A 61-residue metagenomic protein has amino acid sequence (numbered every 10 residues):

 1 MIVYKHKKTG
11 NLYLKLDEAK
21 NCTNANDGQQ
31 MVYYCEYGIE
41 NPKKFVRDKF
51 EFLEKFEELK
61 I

Functional and structural regions predicted by a protein language model:
M1-K7: Short coil-to-beta transition motif at edge beta-strands of beta-rich domains
Y4, Y33-Y37, F56: Short beta-strand element of the conserved SAM-dependent methyltransferase core
K8-G10, E40: Glycine-centered tight beta-turn/hairpin loop motif at sheet-sheet or coil-to-beta transitions
E18-V46: Basic/aromatic-rich interaction segments and small domains that mediate binding to polyanionic partners
E40-I61: Intrinsically disordered, low-complexity, charged/polar segments
